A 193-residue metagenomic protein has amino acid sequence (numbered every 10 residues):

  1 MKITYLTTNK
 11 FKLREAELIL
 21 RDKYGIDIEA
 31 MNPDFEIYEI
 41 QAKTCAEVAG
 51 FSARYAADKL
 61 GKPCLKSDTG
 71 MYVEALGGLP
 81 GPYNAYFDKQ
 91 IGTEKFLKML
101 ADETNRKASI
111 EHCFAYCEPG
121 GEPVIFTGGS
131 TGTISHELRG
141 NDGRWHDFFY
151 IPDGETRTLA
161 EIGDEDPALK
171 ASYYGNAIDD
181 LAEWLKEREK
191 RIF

Functional and structural regions predicted by a protein language model:
K2-T4, F11-F193: Anionic-ligand binding patches
